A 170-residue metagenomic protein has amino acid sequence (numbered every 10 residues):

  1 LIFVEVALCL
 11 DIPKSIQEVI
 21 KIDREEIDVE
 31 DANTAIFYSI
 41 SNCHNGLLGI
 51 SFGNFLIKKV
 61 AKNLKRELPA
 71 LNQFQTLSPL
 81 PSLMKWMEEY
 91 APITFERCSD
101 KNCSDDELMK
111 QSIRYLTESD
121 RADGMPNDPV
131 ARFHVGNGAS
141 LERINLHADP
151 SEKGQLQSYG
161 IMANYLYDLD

Functional and structural regions predicted by a protein language model:
L1-D170: Extended, composition-driven regions rather than compact fold-specific motifs
